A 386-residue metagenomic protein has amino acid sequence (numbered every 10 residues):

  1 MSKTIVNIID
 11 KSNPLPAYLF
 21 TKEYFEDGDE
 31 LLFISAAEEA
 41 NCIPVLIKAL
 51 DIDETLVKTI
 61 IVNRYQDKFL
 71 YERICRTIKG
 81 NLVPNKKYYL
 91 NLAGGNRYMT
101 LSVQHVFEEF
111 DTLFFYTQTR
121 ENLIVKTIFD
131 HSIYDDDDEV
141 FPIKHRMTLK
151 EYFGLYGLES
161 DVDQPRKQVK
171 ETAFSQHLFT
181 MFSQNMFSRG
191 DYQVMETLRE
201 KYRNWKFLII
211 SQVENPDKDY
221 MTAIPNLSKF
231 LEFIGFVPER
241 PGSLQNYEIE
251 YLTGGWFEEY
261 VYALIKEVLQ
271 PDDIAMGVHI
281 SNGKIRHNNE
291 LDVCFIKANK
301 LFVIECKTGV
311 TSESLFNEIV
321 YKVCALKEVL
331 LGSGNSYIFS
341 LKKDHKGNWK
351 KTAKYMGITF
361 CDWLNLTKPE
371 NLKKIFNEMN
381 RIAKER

Functional and structural regions predicted by a protein language model:
M1-V45: N-terminal beta-strand-loop-alpha-helix module at the start of alpha/beta ligand-binding or catalytic domains
I8-D10, V57-Y71, K307, L341 (+1 more regions): Short beta->alpha junction loops
L15, M147-R386: Intrinsically disordered, low-complexity Ser/Thr/Pro/Gly-rich regulatory segments
F20-K22, C42-D53, V103, G347-G357: Short, aromatic/basic amphipathic alpha-helical patches
D29-A93, M99-V106: A broadly used, surface-exposed interaction patch
S35-E39, Q118-L123, I338-H345: Short beta-alpha junction loops
Y89, F107-F129: Short, acidic/small-residue loops that bind anionic groups at enzyme active sites
L92, M99-E109, E318-L331: Short, charged, amphipathic alpha-helix that recurs within catalytic cores of restriction-modification and other
